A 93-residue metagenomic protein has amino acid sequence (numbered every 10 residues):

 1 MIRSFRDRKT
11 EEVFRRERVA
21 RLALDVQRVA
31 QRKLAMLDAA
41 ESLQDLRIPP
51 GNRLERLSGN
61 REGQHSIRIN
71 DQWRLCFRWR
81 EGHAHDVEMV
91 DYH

Functional and structural regions predicted by a protein language model:
M1, K9, R18, S42 (+2 more regions): Glycine-rich, flexible loop/turn motifs
M1-K33: Arg/Lys-rich, positively charged N-terminal/basic patches that mediate binding to nucleic acids
L37: Short basic (Lys/Arg) and small-residue
E41-H65: A short, surface-exposed loop/turn module that caps and links secondary-structure elements
S58, H65-H93: Enriched for short, Lys/Arg-rich terminal
